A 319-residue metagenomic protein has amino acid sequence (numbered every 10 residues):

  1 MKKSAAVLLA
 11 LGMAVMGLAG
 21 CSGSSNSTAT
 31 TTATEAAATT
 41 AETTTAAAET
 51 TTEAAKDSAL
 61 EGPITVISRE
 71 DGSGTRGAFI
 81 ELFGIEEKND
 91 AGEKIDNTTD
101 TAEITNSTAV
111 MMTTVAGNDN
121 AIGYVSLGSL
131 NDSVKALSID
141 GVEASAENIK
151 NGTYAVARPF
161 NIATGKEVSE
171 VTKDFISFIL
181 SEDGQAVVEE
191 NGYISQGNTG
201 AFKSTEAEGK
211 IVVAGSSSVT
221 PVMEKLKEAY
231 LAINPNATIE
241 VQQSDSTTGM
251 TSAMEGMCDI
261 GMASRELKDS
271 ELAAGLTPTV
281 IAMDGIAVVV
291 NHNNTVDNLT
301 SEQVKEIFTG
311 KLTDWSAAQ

Functional and structural regions predicted by a protein language model:
M1-L8: Bacterial N-terminal signal peptides that target proteins for export
S4, S22-Q319: Exported/periplasmic ABC-transporter solute-binding proteins
L9-V15: Hydrophobic helical h-region of N-terminal Sec-dependent signal peptides in bacterial secretory/periplasmic proteins
M16-G20: C-terminal motif of bacterial Sec signal peptides marking the signal peptidase cleavage site
